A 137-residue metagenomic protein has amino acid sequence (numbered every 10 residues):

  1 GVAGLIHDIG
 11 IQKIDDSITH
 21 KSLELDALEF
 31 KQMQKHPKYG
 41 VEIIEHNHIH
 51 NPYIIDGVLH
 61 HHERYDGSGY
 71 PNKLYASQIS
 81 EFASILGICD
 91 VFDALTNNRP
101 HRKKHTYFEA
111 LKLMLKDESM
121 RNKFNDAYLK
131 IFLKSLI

Functional and structural regions predicted by a protein language model:
G1-I137: Histidine- and acidic-residue-rich, metal-dependent catalytic cores
